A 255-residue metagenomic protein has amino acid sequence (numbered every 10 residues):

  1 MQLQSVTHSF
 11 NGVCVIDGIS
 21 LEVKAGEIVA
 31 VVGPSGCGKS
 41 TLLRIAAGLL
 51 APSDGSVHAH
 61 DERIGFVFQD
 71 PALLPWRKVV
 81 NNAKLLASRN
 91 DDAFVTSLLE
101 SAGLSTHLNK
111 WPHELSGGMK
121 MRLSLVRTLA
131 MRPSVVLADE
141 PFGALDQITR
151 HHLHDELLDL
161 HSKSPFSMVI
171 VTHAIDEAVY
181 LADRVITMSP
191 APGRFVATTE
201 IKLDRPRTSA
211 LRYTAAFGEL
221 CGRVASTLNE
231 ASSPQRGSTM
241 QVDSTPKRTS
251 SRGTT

Functional and structural regions predicted by a protein language model:
V32-P34: The feature captures the beta-strand-to-loop junction immediately N-terminal to the Walker
A47: Helix-to-loop junction immediately C-terminal to a conserved catalytic motif
D92-H107, D159: Conserved ABC ATPase "signature" region
W111-L115, M119: Conserved ABC ATPase signature
A130-S134: A short, proline-enriched helix->beta-strand linker immediately N-terminal to the Walker B motif in ABC-type P-loop
V136-D139: Catalytic Walker B motif of ABC-type/P-loop ATPase nucleotide-binding domains
